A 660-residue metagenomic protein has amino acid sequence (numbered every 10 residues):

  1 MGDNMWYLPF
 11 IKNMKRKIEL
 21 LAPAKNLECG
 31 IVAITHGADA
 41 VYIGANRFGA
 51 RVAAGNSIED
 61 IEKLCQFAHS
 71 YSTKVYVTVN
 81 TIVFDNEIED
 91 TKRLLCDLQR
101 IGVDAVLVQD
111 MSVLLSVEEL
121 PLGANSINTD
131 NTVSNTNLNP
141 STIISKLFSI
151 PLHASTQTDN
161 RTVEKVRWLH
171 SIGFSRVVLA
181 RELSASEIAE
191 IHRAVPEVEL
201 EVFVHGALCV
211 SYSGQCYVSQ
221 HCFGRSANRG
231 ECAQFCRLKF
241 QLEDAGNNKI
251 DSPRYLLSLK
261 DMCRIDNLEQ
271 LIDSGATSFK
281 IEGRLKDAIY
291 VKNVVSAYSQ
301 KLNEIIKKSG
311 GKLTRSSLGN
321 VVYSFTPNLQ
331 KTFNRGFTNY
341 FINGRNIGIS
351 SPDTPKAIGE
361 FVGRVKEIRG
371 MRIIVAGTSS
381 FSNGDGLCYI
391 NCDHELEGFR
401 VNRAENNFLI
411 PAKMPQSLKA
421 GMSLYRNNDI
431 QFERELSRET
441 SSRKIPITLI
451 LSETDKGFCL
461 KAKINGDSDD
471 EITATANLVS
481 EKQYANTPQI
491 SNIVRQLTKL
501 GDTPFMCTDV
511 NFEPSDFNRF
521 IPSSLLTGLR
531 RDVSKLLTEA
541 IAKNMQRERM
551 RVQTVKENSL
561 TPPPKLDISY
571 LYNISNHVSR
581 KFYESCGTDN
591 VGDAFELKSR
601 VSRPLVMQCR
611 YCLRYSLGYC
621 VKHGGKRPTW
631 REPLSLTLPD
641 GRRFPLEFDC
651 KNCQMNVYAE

Functional and structural regions predicted by a protein language model:
M1-D3, S134-N135: Targeting/processing segments of secretory and organellar proteins
I11-H36, A40-A50, C65, Y71-T81 (+4 more regions): Surface-exposed amphipathic alpha-helical tracts and adjacent flexible/coil segments at the periphery of soluble enzymes
A53-E62: Aromatic- and glycine-enriched glycan-recognition loops and surfaces that form the carbohydrate-binding subsites
E89-P121, F148-R167: Well-ordered mid-protein domain cores that form the structural environment of catalytic cofactors
E119-I150: Intrinsically disordered, low-complexity terminal tails and inter-domain linkers enriched for S/T/G/P/D/E
